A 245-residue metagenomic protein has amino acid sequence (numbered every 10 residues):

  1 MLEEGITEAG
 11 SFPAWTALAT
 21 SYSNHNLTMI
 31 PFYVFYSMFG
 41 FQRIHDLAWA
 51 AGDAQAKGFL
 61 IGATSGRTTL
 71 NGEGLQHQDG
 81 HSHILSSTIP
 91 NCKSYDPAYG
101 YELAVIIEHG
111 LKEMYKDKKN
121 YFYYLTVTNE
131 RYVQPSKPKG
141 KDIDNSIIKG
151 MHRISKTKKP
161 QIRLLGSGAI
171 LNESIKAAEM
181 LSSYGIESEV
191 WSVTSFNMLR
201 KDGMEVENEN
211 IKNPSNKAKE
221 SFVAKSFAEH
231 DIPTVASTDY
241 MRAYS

Functional and structural regions predicted by a protein language model:
M1-L85, E102-E108, I175: Thiamine diphosphate
L2-E3, F32-V34, K93-D96, L164-L165: Short catalytic-loop micro-motif centered on adjacent basic/acidic residues
L27, A56-K57, C92, I186-S188: Short glycine/serine/threonine/alanine-rich loop segments
F32, F59-I61, K93-D96, E189-W191: Short hydrophobic alpha-helical runs that function as membrane-insertion/retention elements
T68-H81, S87, S94, E102-I106 (+1 more regions): Thiamine diphosphate
